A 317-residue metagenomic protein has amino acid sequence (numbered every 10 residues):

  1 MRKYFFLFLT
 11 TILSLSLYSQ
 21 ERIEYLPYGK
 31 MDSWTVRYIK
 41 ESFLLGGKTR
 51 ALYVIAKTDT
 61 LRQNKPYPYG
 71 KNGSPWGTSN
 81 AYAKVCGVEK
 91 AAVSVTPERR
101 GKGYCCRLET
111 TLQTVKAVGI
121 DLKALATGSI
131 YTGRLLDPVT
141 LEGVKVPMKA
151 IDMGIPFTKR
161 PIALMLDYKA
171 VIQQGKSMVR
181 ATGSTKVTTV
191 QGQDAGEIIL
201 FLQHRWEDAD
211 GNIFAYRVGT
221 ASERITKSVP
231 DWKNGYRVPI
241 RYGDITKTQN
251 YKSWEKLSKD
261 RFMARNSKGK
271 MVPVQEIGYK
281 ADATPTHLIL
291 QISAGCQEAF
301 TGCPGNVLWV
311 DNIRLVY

Functional and structural regions predicted by a protein language model:
M1-Y25: Bacterial Sec-dependent N-terminal signal peptides
L7, R37, K176-V179: A generic structural micro-environment signature that highlights single residues at secondary-structure boundaries
S16-L17, G46, G183: Hydrophobic alpha-helical segments
E21-P161, M165, Q191-D244, K252-V316: Aromatic (Trp/Tyr/Phe) and Gly/Pro-enriched flexible surface segments
M153-T158, V171, R180-G183: A contiguous catalytic/ligand-binding core that recognizes phosphate-bearing ligands
A170-S177, T188-Q193, A299: Extended, low-complexity, turn-rich repeat/linker tracts enriched in Gly/Pro/Ser/Thr and Asp/Glu that occur
K176-A181, G211-I213: A short secondary-structure junction signal
